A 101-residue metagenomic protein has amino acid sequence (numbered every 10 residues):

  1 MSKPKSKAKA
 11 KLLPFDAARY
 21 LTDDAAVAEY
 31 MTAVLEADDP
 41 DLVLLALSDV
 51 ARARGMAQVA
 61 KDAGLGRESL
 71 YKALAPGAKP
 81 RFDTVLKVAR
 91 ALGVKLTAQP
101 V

Functional and structural regions predicted by a protein language model:
M1-A46: N-terminal flexible/basic segments that precede or flank functional cores
Y30, L35, L70-K72, P80: Extended, folded domain segments that form the structural surfaces/walls around functional sites
A51, V88-A89: A generic structural signal for well-ordered alpha-helical segments
R52-K72: Short alpha-helical DNA-recognition segment
L74, L92: DNA major-groove recognition helix of helix-turn-helix
G77-K87, T97: Short, basic-rich loop-to-helix N-cap that marks the start of a DNA-contacting helix
G93-V101: Short C-terminal boundary/hinge segments that cap the last helix of small helical domains
